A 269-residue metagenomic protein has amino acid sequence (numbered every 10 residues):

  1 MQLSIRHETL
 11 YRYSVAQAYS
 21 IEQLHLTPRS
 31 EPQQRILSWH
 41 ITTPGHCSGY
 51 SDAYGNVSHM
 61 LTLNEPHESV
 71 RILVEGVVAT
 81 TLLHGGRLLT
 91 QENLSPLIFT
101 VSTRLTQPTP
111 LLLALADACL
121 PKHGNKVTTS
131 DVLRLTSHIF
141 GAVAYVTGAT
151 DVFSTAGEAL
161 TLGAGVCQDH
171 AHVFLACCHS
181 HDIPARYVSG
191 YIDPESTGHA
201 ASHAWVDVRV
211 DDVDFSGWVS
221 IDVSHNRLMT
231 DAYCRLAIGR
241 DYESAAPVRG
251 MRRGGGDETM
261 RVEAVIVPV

Functional and structural regions predicted by a protein language model:
M1-H84: Intrinsically disordered, low-complexity N-terminal segments that are enriched in acidic
Y19, L26, T43, N56 (+10 more regions): Generic structural "secondary-structure junction" signal
H25-T27, T42-P44, E75, D207 (+3 more regions): Residues in well-ordered beta-strands of folded domains
C47-Y50, S95-L97, R227-L236: Short, surface-exposed linear segments at secondary-structure transitions and domain or protein termini
V78-T80, L94-G165, V173, Y242 (+1 more regions): Secondary-structure boundary elements
L82-G85, A245-P247: Short helix/loop capping segments that flank catalytic or ligand/cofactor-binding pockets
G86-N93: "Short basic amphipathic alpha-helical interaction patches in structured regions
K122, S137, D169-R252, G256-E258: Hydrophobic/aromatic-rich core segments of domains that either
